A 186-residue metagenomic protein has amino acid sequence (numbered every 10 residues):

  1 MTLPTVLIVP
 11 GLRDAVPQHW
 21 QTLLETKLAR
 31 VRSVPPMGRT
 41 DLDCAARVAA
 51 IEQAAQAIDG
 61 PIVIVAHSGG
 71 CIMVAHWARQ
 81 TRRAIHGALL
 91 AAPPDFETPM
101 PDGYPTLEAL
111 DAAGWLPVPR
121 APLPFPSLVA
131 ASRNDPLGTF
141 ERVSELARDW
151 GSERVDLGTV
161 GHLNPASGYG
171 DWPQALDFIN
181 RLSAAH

Functional and structural regions predicted by a protein language model:
T2-G60: Active-site catalytic motif of lipid deacylating hydrolases and related acyltransferases
G11, P36-R39, L89-T98: Active-site nucleophile loop of the alpha/beta-hydrolase fold
V16, P136-R142: Conserved alpha/beta-hydrolase "acid-adjacent" motif
R30-R32, R148-N164: Catalytic histidine neighborhood in serine/cysteine hydrolases with alpha/beta-hydrolase-type architecture
I64-V74: Gly/Ala-rich beta-loop-alpha elbow adjacent to hydrolase catalytic centers
H76-G87, F96: Conserved hydrolase catalytic core segment
P122-A131, D135: Short beta-strand/loop motif that positions the catalytic acidic residue of the alpha/beta-hydrolase fold
P165-I179: Post-His helix in hydrolase/transferase enzymes
